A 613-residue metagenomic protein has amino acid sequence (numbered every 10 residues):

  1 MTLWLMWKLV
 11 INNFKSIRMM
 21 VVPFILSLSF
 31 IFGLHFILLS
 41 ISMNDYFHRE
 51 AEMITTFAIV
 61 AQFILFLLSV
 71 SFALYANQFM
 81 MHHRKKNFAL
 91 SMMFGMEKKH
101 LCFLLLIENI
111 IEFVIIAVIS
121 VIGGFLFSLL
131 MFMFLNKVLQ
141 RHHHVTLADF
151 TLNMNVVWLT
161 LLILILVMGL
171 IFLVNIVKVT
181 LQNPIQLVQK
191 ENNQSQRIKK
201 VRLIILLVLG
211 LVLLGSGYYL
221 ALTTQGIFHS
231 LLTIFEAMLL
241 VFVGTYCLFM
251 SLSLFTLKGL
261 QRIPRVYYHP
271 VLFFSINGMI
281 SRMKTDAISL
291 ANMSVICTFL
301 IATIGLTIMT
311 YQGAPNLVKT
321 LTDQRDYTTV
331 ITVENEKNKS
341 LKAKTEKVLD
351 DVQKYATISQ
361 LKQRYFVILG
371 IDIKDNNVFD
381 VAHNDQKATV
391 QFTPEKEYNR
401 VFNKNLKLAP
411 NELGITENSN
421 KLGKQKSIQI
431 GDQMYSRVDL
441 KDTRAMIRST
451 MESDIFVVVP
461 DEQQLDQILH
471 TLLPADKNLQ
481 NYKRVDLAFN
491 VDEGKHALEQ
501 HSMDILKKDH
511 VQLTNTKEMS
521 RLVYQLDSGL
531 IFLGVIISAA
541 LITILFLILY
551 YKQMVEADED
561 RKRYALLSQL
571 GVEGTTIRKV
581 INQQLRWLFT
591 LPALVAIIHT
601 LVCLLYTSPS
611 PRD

Functional and structural regions predicted by a protein language model:
L3-F14, S275-R282: A short amphipathic helical element positioned immediately N-terminal to and/or at the very start of a transmembrane
L3-M6, I11, N153-N193, V212-T224 (+3 more regions): C-terminal membrane-exit region of the final transmembrane helix in multipass inner-membrane proteins
R18-D45, E52-A89, N109-G124, I205-L209 (+4 more regions): Hydrophobic alpha-helical transmembrane segments of multi-pass inner-membrane transport and secretion
V22-L26, G33-I37, L162-V167, Q196-P315 (+2 more regions): Alpha-helical transmembrane segments, especially those used as permease/efflux helices and single-pass anchors
Q182-S195, L260-G278, R561-G574: Juxtamembrane inter-helical linkers in multi-pass membrane proteins
L317-T543: Basic-flanked hydrophobic alpha-helices used for secretion and membrane insertion
Y606-P611: Conserved small/polar residues in nucleotide/adenosyl-binding loops
